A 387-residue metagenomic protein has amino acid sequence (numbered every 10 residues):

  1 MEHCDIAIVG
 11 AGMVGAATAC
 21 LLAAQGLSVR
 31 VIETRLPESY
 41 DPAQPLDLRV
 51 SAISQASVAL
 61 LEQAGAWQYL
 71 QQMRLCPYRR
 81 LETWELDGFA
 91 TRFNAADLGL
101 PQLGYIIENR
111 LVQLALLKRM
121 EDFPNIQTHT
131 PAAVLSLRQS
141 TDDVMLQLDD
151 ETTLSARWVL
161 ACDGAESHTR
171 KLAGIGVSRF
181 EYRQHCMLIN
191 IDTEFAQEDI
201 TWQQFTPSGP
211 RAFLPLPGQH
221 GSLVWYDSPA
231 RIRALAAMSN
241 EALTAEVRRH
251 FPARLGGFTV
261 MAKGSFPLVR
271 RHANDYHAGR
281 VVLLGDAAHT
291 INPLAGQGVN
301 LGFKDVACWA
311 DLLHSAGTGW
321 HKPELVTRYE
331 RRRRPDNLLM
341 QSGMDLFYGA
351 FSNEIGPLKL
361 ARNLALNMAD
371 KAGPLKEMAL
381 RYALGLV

Functional and structural regions predicted by a protein language model:
E2, A59-E62, M73-L172, F180-H185: Conserved N-terminal helical subregion
D5-V31: N-terminal Rossmann-like FAD-binding beta1-loop-alpha1 element of flavoenzymes
V14, P37, E166: Conserved Rossmann-like nucleotide-cofactor binding loop
A23-L46: Glycine-rich FAD pyrophosphate-binding loop
D47-Q71: N-terminal glycine-rich dinucleotide-binding loop that anchors FAD/FMN and/or NAD(P) in oxidoreductases
L61, V159-K263: Conserved FAD-binding catalytic core of PHBH/FMO-like flavoproteins
R231-H321: FAD/FMN-dependent oxidoreductases across multiple families
D311-V387: C-terminal helical "tail/cap" subdomain of flavin- and related membrane-associated enzymes
